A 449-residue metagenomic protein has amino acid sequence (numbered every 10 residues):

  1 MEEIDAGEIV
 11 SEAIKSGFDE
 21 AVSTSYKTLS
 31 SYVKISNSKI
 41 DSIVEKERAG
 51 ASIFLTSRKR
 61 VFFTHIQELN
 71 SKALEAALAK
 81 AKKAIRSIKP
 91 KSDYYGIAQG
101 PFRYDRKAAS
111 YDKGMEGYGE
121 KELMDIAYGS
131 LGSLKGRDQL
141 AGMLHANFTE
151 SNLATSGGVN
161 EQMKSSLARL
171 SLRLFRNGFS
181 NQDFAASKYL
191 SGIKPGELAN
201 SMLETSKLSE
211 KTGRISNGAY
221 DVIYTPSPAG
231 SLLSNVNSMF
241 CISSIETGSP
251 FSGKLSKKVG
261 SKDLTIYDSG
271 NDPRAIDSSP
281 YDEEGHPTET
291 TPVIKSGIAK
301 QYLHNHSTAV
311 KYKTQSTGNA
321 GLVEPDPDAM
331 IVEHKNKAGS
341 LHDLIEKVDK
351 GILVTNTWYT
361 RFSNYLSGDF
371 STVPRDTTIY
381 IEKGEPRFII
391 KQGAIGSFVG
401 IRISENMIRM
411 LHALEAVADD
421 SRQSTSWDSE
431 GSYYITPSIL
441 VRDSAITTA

Functional and structural regions predicted by a protein language model:
M1-A51: N-terminal basic/disordered segments at the start of proteins
A6-S11, E20-Y32, K72-E161, E197-G230 (+2 more regions): Acidic low-complexity segments
S11-A13, I40-V44, Y118, Y128-L134 (+11 more regions): A generic local secondary-structure boundary/capping motif
S31-R86: N-terminal alpha-helical targeting/anchoring segments
I35-N37, L153-V159, G230-N237, Y365-T372 (+1 more regions): Short glycine/threonine-rich loop-to-helix capping motif typified by GTGT followed within a few residues by an Asp-Pro
V44-S57, N160-S187, V293-K295, R375-K383: Short beta-strand elements
K121-N200, T225, N237, S243-Y267: Extended amphipathic alpha-helical scaffolds
K254-A449: Dual-mode signal for accessory low-complexity, basic/Gly-rich regions
